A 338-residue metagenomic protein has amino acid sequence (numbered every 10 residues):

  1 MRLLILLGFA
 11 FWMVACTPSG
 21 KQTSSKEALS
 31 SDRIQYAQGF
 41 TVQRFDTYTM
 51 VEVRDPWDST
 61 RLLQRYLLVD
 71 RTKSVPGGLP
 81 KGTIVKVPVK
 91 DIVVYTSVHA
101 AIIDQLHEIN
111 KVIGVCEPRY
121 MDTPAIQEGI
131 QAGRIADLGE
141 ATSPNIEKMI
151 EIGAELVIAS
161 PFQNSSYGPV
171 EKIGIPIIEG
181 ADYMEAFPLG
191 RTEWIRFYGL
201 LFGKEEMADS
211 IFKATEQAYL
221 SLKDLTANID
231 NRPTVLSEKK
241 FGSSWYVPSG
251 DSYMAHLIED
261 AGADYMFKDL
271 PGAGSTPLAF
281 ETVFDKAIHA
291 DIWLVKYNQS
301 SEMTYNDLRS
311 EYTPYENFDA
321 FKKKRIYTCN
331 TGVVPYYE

Functional and structural regions predicted by a protein language model:
M1-S24: Bacterial Sec-dependent N-terminal signal peptides
C16-A100, M207-V235, K322: Bacterial Sec-exported substrate-binding components of ABC uptake systems
D58-I150: A short, structured surface patch at a secondary-structure boundary
K86-V89, S97-I103, I146, Y167 (+8 more regions): Extracytoplasmic/secreted envelope proteins and their assembly/folding machinery, especially bacterial periplasmic
T96, L189-S210, V295-E338: Structured C-terminal subdomain patch of bacterial secreted/periplasmic proteins
R134, G153-S244, K268-D269, G332-E338: Extracytoplasmic substrate-binding proteins
I135, E140, I146-F162, I175 (+1 more regions): Proline-aspartate-enriched helix->loop->beta-strand connector
L222-R309: Flexible, glycine-rich surface segments
